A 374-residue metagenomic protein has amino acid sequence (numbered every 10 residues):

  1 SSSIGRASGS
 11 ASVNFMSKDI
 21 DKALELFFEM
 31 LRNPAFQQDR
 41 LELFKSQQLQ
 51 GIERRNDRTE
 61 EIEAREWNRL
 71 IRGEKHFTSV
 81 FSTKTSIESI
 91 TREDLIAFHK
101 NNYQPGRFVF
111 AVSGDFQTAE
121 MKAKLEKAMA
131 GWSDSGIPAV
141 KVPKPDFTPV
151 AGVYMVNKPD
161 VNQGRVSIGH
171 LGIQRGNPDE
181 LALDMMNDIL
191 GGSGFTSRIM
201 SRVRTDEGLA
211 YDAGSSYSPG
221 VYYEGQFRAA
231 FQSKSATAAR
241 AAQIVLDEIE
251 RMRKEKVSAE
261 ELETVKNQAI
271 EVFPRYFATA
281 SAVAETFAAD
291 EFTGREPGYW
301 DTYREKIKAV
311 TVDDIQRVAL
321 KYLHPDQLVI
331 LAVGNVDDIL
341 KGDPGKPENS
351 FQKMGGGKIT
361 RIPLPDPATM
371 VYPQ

Functional and structural regions predicted by a protein language model:
S1-R32, K45, L49-E53, T59-S86 (+6 more regions): M16 family metallopeptidases and their MPP-like homologs
A35-F36, L41-E42, I90-R92: Peptidyl-prolyl cis-trans isomerase
V109-Q174, A332-P373: An aromatic/glycine/proline-enriched structural segment found at the starts of mature extracellular/organellar domains
E180-L181: Zinc-dependent metallopeptidase catalytic helix centered on the HExxH motif and its immediate flanking segment
A309-V318: A short, acidic, amphipathic alpha-helical segment used as a generic capping/interface helix at domain edges
